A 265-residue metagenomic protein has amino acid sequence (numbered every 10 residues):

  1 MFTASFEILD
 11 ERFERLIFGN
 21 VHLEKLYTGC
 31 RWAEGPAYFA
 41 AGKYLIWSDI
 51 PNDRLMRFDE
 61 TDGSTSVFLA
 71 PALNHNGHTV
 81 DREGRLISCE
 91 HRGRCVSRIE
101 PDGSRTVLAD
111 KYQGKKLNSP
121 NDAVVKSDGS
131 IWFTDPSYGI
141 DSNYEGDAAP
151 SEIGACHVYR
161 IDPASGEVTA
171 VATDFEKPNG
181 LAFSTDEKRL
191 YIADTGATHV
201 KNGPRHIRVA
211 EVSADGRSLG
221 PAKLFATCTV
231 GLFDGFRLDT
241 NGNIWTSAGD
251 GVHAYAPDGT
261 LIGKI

Functional and structural regions predicted by a protein language model:
M1-H22: Blade/loop signatures of beta-propeller domains
R15, A40-A70: Beta-propeller domains
N20-H22, T28-K43, P71-E90, R94-C95 (+5 more regions): Beta-rich, blade/repeat-based domains predominating in secreted/periplasmic proteins but also intracellular
H22-Y27, G63-L69, T106-Q113, E167-A172 (+2 more regions): A short beta-strand motif characteristic of beta-propeller blades
I50, H91, P136-Y138, T195-A197 (+3 more regions): Short loop/turn segments immediately following the C-termini of beta-strands
R54-M56, C95-S97, H157-Y159, H206-R208 (+1 more regions): A short loop-to-beta-strand structural motif that recurs across blades of beta-propeller domains
F133-I153, A193-G203: Short, conserved, GDST-rich strand-edge loop motifs in beta-rich repeat architectures
V209-R217: Short loop/turn segments immediately following beta-strands, especially the blade-tip and inter-blade linker loops
